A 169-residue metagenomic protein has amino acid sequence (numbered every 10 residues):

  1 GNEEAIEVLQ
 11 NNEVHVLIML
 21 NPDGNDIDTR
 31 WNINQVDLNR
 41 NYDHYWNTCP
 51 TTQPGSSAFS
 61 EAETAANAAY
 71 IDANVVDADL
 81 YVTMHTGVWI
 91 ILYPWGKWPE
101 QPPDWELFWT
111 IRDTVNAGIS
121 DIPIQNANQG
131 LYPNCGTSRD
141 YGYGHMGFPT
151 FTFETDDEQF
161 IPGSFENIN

Functional and structural regions predicted by a protein language model:
G1-P103, T152-E154, P162: Active-site/substrate-binding loop(s) of hydrolase catalytic cores
I6, N39, A68, W109-N116 (+1 more regions): Generic detector of well-ordered alpha-helical segments enriched in charged/polar residues, highlighting helical
L92-E158: Catalytic cores of processing enzymes, dominated by hydrolases/peptidases, characterized by acidic/His-rich
F160-N169: His/Asp/Glu-rich mid-to-C-terminal helical/loop segments that flank catalytic regions of hydrolases
